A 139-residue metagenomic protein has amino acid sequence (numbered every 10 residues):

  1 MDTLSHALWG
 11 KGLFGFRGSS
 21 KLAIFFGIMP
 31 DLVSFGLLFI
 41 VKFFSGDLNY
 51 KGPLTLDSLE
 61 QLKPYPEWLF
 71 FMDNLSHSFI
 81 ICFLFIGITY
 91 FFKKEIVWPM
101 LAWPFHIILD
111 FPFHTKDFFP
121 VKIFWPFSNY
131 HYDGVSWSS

Functional and structural regions predicted by a protein language model:
M1-S139: N-terminal membrane-targeting hydrophobic helices
